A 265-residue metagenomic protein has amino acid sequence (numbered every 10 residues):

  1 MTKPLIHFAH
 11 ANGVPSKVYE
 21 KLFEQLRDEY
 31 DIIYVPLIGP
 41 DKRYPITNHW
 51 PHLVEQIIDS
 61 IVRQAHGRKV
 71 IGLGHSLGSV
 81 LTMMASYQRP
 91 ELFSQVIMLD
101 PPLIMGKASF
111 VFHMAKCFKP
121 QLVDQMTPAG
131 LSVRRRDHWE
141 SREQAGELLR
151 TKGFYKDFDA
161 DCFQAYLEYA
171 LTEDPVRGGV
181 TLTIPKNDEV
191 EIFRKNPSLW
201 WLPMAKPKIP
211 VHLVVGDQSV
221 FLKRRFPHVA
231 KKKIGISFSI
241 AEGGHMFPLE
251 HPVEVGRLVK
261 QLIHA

Functional and structural regions predicted by a protein language model:
T2-Y44, S60: Conserved HGGG/HGGXW glycine-rich cap/lid loop of the alpha/beta-hydrolase fold
N12, D217-S219, G243-G244: Acidic beta-to-alpha connecting loop that harbors the catalytic carboxylate
I33, L37-L73, L103, F112-A115 (+1 more regions): Active-site loop/oxyanion-hole signature of alpha/beta-hydrolase fold enzymes
V35-L37, F238-G244: Short glycine-rich catalytic loops that host catalytic nucleophiles or stabilize transition states across multiple
K69-H113: Conserved hydrolase catalytic core segment
V96-H138, K223: Flexible "cap/lid" loop of the alpha/beta hydrolase fold
D161, A170-K231: Conserved serine/cysteine hydrolase catalytic core
G243-V253: Catalytic histidine-centered segment of alpha/beta-hydrolase-like enzymes
